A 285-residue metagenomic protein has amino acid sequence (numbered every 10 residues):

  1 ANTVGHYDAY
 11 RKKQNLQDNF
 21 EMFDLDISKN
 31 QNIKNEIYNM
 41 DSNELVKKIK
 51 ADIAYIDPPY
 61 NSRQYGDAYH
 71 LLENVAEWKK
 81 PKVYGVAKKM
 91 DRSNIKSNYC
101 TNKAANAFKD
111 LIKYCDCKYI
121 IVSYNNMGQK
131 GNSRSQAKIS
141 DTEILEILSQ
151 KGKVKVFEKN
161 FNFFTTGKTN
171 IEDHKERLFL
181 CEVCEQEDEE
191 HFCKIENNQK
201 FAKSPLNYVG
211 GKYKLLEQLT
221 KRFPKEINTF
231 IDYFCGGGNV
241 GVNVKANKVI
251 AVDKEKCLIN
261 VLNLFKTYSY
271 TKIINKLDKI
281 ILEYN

Functional and structural regions predicted by a protein language model:
A1-Y69, K80-A87, D91, E196 (+4 more regions): SAM-dependent nucleic-acid methyltransferase catalytic core
E36, K153-K155, K248: Conserved beta-strand segments of alpha/beta enzyme cores
S42, V46-A68, S123-N125, L219-R222 (+3 more regions): Conserved proline-anchored active-site loop of SAM-dependent methyltransferases that bridges a beta-strand
N61-D116, V244: SAM-dependent methyltransferase catalytic-core segment centered on the flexible catalytic loop and adjoining short
S97-G152: Conserved Class I SAM-dependent methyltransferase catalytic core
K138-F192: Class I S-adenosyl-L-methionine
T169, Q186-C235, N239-V240, V244: S-adenosyl-L-methionine
A246, I250-N285: N-terminal accessory alpha/beta regions
